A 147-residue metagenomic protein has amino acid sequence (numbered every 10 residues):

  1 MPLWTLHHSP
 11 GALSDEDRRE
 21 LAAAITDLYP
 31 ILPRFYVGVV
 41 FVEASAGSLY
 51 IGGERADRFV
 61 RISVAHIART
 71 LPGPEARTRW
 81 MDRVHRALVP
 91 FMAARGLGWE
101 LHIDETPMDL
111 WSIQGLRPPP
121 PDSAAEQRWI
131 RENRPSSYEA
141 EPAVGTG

Functional and structural regions predicted by a protein language model:
M1-G147: A domain-level signal for the structural core that forms small-molecule/cofactor-binding pockets and catalytic centers
